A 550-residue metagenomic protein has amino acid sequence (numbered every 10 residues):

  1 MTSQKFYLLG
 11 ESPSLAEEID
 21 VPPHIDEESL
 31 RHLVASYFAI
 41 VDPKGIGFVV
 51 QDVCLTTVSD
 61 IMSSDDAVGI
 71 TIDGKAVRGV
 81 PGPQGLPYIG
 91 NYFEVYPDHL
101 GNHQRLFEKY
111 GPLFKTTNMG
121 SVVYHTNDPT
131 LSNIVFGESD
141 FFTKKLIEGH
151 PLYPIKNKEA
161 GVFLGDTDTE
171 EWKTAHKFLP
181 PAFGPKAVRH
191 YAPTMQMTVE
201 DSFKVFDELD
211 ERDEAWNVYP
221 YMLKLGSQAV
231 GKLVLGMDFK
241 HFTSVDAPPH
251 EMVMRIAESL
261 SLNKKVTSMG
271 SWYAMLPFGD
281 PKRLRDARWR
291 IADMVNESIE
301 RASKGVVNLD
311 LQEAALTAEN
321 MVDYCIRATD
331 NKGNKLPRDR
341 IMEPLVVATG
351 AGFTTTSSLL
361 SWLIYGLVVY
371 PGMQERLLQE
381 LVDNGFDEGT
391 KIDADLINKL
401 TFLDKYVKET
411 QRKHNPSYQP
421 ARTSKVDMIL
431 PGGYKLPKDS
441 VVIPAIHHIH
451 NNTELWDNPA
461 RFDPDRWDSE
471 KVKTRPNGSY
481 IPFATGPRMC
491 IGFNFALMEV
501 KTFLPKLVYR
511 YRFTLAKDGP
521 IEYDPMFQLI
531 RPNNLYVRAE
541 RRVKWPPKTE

Functional and structural regions predicted by a protein language model:
M1-V123, T130, I134, I147-K156 (+1 more regions): N-terminal targeting/anchor module and adjacent flexible "hinge" preceding the catalytic domain
G74-E94, H99-T194, T198, V218 (+4 more regions): Cytochrome P450 substrate-recognition site 1
G90-G111, D293, T390-G432: Conserved cytochrome P450 K-helix E-x-x-R motif and the immediately C-terminal K′/meander segment
L146-L152, K156, H190-L360, R376: Cytochrome P450 heme-thiolate monooxygenase catalytic core
A160-G161, K177, P181, V346 (+4 more regions): Cytochrome P450 heme-thiolate "Cys pocket" and heme-binding signature region
P371-Q374, V442, F493-I530: Cytochrome P450 heme-binding "Cys pocket" and the immediately downstream C-terminal segment
P444-K471: Conserved cytochrome P450 K-helix/beta-meander segment immediately N-terminal to the heme-binding cysteine loop
I530-E550: C-terminal helix/juxtamembrane-tail motif
